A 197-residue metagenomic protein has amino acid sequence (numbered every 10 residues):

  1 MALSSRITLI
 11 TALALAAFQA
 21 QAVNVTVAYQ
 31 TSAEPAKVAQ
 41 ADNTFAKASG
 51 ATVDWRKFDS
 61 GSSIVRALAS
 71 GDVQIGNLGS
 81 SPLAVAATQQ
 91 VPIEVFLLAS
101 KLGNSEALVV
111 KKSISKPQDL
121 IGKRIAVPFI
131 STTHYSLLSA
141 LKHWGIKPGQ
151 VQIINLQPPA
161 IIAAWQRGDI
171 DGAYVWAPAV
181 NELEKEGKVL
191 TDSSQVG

Functional and structural regions predicted by a protein language model:
A22-A33, A51-K57, G122-A126, Q152-I154: Short, well-ordered beta-strand elements
T31-K57, S63, A67, V85-Q89 (+1 more regions): Short, polar/charged alpha-helical segment
T31-S32, D59-G61, I75-A84, Q89 (+4 more regions): Beta->alpha turn/N-cap motifs
A39-T52, H134-Q152, E184-K188: Ligand-binding cleft/hinge of the Venus flytrap
S62-Q74, T88-Q90, D119-I121, S139 (+3 more regions): Short helices/loops that flank or line small-molecule/ion binding pockets
Q74, S81, I153-I154, P159-G197: Pocket-lining segment of extracytoplasmic ligand-binding domains
A99-V110, V189-G197: Periplasmic-binding protein-like
V110-R124: Flexible hinge/capping segments at coil-to-helix
